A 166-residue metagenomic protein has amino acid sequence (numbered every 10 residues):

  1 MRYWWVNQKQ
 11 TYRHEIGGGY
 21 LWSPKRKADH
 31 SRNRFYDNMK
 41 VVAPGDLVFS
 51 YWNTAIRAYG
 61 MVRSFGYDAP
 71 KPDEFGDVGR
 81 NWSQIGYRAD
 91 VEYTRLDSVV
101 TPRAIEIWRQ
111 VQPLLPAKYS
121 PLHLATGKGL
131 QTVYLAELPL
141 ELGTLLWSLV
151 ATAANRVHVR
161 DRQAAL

Functional and structural regions predicted by a protein language model:
M1-Y12, K25-N33, K71-L166: Contiguous surface segments at macromolecular interaction interfaces
H14-I16, A58-Y59, P70: Short acidic/glycine-rich loop or secondary-structure boundary segments that cap or lie
G18-L21: Intrinsically disordered, low-complexity regulatory segments
N33-V41: Short, surface-exposed secondary-structure edge patches
P44-G45: Loop/turn positions that initiate beta-strands
I56-G66: Short beta-strand-centered aromatic/proline hotspots
